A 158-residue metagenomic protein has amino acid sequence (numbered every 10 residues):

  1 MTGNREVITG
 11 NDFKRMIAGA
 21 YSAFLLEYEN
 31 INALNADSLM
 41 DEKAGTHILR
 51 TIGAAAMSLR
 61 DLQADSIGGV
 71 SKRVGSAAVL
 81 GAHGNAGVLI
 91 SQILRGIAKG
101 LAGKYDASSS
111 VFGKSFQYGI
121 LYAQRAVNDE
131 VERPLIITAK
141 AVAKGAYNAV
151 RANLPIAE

Functional and structural regions predicted by a protein language model:
M1-E158: N-terminal loops that bind phosphate or other acidic moieties and the adjacent beta-alpha structural core
